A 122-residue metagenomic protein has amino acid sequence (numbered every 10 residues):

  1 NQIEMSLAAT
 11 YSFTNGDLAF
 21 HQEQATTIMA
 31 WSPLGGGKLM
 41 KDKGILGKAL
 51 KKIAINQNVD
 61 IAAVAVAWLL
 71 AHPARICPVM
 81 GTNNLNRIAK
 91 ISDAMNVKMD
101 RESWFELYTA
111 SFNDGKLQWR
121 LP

Functional and structural regions predicted by a protein language model:
N1-P122: Beta/alpha (TIM)-barrel catalytic core signal, keyed to glycine-rich beta->alpha loops juxtaposed to Asp/Glu that bind
